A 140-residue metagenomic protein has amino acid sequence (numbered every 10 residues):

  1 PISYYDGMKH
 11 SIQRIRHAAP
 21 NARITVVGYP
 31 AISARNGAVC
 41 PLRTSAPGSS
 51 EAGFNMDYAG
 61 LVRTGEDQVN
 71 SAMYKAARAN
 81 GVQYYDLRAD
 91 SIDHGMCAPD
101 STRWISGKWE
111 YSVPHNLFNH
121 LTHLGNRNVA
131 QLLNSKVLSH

Functional and structural regions predicted by a protein language model:
P1-Y5, R16-A18: Extracytoplasmic substrate-binding proteins
Y4, M8, N126: Aromatic/hydrophobic pocket-lining residues that form the small-molecule binding cavity in soluble enzyme cores
M8-I12, N70: Generic structural signal for well-ordered alpha-helices, preferentially at hydrophobic/aromatic core positions
Q13-A18, L138-H140: Surface-exposed acidic, glycine-flexible loop patches that form ligand/cofactor-binding and adhesion interfaces
I15, A22-R23, Y29-I32: Charged, low-complexity intrinsically disordered tails and linkers
A19-T25, R78-Q83: Loop/turn elements at helix/coil->beta-strand transitions in domains of secreted/extracellular proteins
P30-H140: Catalytic His-Asp segment of secreted/periplasmic serine-dependent ester chemistry enzymes
